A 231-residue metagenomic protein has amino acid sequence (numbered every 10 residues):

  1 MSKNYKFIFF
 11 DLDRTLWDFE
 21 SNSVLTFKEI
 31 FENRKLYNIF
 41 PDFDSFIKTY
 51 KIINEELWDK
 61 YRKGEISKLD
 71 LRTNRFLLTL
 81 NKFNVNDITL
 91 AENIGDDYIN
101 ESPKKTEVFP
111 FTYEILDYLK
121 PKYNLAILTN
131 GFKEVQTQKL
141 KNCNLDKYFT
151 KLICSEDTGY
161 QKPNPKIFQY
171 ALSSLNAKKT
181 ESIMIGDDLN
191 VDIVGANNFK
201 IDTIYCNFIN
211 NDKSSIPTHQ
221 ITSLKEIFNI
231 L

Functional and structural regions predicted by a protein language model:
M1-I8, S21, D117, L128 (+1 more regions): Asp-based, Mg2+/Mn2+-dependent phosphohydrolase catalytic module
K3-P110: N-terminal helical cap/lid subdomain that shapes the substrate entry/recognition surface in HAD-like hydrolases
L36, V85-N86, P121, K151 (+1 more regions): Short, well-ordered coil loops that connect the C-terminus of an alpha-helix to the N-terminus of a beta-strand
Y37-F40, K122, D146: Residues at alpha-helix boundaries and the short loops/turns that link adjacent helices
G64-E65, K104, L125, E156 (+1 more regions): A generic structural signal for short
F111-K122: Catalytic-core regions built around general acid/base machinery
K122-Y123, K200: Glycine-centered short loops/turns at secondary-structure junctions
